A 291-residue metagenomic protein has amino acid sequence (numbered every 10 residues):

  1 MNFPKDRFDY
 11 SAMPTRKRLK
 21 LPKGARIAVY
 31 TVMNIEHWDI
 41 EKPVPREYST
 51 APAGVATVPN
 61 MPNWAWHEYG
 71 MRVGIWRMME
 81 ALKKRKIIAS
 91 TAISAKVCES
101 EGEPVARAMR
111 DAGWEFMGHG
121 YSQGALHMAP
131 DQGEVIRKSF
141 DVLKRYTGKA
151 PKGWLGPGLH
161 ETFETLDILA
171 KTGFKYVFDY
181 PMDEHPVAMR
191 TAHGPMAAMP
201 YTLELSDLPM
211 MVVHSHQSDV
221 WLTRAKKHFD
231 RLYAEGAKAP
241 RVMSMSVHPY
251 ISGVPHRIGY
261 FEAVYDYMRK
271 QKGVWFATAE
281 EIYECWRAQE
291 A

Functional and structural regions predicted by a protein language model:
N2-A197, L222-M245, I251-A291: Catalytic alpha-helical scaffold of carbohydrate-active enzymes acting on polysaccharides/glycoconjugates
E184-P186, A198-V220, P240: Positively charged, amphipathic and often flexible ligand-engagement surfaces
